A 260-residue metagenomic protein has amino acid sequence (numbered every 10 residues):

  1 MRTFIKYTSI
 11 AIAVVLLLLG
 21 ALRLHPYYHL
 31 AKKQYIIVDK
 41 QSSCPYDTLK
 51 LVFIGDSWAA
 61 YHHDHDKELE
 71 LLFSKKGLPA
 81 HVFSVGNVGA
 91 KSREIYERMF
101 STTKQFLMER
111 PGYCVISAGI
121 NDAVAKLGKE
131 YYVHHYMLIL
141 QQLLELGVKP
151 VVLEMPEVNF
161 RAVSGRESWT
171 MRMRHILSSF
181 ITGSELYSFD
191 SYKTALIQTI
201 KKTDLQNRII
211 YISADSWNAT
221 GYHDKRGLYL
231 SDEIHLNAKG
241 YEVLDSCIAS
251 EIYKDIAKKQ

Functional and structural regions predicted by a protein language model:
M1-I54, W58-H63, S74-P79, M108-R110 (+4 more regions): N-terminal secretory targeting modules
C44-I54, W58-M137: Conserved SGNH/GDSL esterase-like catalytic core that processes O-acyl groups on lipids and polysaccharides
H65-D66, A162-R166, Y222-R226: Short aromatic-enriched loop/helix-cap "lid" or pocket-rim segments at secondary-structure transitions that line
L71, Y131-H134, L138-Q141, E145 (+2 more regions): Alpha-helical scaffolding segments of alpha/beta enzyme cores, especially the outer helices of TIM-barrel or partial
I95, T102, L228-Q260: Histidine-centered active-site loop/cap adjacent to the catalytic His in serine esterases/O-acetyl transfer systems
F100-S101, V158, S168-M171, L230: Short, hinge-like loop/turn segments at secondary-structure boundaries
R110-G119, V133, L143-L144, K149-L153 (+2 more regions): Conserved, well-ordered alpha-helix/loop/beta-strand core segments that scaffold catalytic motifs
A162-S213: Substrate-gating cap/lid alpha-helix
